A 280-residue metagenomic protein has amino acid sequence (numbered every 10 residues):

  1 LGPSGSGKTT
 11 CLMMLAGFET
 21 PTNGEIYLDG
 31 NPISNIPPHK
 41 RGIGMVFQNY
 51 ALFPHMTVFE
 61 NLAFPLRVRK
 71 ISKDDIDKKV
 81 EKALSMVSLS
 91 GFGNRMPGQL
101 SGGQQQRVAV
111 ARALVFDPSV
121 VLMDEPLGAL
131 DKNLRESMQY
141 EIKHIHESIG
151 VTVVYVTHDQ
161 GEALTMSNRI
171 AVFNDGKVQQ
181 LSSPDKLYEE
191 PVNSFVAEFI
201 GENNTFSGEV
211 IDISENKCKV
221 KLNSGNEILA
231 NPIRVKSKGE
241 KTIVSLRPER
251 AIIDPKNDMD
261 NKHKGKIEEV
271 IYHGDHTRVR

Functional and structural regions predicted by a protein language model:
P3-S6: Walker A (P-loop) phosphate-binding loop of ABC-type ATPase nucleotide-binding domains
T9-L12, V108: ABC ATPase nucleotide-binding domain helices that frame the ATP-binding cleft
A16: Helix-to-loop junction immediately C-terminal to a conserved catalytic motif
E19-T20, Y27, R67: A position-specific signal in ABC ATPase nucleotide-binding domains
T22-E25, D75, D175, S207: Conserved coupling/switch loops of ABC nucleotide-binding domains, chiefly the family-specific signature
G24-P32: Conserved ABC transporter NBD signature motif
P38-G44, Q48, L52-F195: ABC ATPase nucleotide-binding domains
E189, K217-I271: Glycine/charge-rich catalytic "coupling/switch" loops of P-loop NTPases
